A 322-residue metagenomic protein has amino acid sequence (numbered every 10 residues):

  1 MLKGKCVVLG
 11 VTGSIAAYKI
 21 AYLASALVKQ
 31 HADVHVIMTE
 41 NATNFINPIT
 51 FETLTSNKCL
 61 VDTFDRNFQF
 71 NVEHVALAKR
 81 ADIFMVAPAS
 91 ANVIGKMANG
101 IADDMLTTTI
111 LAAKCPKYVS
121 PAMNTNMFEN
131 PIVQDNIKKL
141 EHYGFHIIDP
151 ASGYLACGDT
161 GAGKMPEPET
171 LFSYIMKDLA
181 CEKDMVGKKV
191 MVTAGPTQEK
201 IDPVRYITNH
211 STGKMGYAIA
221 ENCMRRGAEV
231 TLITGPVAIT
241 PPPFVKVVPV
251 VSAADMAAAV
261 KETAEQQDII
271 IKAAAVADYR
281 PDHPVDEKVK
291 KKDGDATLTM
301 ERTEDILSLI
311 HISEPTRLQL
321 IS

Functional and structural regions predicted by a protein language model:
M1-Y118, N124-G213, Y217-L309, S313: A cross-family phosphate/adenosyl-ligand binding-site feature
H311-S322: Single conserved hydrophobic/aromatic residue that forms the stacking wall/gate of nucleotide- or nucleobase-binding
